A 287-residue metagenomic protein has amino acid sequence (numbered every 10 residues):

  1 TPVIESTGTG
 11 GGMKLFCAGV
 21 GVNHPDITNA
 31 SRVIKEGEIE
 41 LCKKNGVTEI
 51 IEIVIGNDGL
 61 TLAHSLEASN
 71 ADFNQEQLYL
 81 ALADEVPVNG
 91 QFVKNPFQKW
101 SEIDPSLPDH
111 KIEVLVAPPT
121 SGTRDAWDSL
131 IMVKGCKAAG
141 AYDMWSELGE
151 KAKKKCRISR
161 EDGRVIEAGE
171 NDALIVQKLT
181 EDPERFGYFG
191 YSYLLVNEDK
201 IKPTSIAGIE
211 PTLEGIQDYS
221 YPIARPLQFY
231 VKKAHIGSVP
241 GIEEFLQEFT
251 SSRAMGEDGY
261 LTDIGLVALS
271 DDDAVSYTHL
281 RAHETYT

Functional and structural regions predicted by a protein language model:
T1-R281: Flexible loop/hinge segments at secondary-structure junctions
A282-T287: A short, hydrophobic C-terminal helix/tail in secreted or cell-surface proteins
